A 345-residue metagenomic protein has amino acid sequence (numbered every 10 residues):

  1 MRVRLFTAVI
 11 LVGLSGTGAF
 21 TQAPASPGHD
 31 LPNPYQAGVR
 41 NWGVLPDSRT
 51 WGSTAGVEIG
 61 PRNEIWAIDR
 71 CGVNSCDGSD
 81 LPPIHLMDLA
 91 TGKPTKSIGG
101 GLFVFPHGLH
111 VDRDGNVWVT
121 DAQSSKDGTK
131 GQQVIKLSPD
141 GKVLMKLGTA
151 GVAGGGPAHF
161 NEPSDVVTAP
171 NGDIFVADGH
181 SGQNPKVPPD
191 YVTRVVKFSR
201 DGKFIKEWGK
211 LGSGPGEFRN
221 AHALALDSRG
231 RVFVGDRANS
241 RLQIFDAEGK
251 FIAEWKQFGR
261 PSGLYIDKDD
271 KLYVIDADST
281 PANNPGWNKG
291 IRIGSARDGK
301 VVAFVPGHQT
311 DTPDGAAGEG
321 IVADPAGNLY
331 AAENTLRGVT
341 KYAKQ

Functional and structural regions predicted by a protein language model:
M1-T7: Bacterial N-terminal signal peptides that target proteins for export
T7-G18: Bacterial N-terminal signal peptides
Q22-Q345: Eukaryotic scaffold repeat domains enriched in small/polar residues
